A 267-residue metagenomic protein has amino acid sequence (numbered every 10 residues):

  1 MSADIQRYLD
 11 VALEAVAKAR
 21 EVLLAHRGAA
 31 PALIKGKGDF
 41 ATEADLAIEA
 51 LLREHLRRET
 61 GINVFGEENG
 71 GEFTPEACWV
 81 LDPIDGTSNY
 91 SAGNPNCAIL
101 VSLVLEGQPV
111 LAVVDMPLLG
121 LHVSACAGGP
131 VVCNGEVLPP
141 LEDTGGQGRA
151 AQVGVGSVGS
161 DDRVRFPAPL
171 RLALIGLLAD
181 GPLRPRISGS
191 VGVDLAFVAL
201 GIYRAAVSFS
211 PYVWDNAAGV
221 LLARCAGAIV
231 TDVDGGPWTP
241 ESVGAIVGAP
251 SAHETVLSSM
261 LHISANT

Functional and structural regions predicted by a protein language model:
M1-I84: N-terminal subdomain of lithium-sensitive/metallo-dependent phosphomonoesterases centered on the IMPase/IPPase/PAP
L23-H26, D45, H55-L56, T87 (+6 more regions): Residue-level signal for inorganic ion chemistry
G61, E76-C78, V110, A151 (+1 more regions): Conserved acidic residues
G66-E68, G135, G189: Short loop/edge segments at beta-strand edges and connector loops that shape dinucleotide/nucleotide cofactor-binding
F73-V132: DPxDG-like acidic metal-binding loop motif
V110, V137-P140, W238: Short, isolated positions in well-ordered beta-strands
P130-C133, V137-P139, I229, A252-T255: Short helix-loop capping/hinge motifs at secondary-structure junctions, enriched in acidic/polar residues
T144-T267: An extended, acidic
